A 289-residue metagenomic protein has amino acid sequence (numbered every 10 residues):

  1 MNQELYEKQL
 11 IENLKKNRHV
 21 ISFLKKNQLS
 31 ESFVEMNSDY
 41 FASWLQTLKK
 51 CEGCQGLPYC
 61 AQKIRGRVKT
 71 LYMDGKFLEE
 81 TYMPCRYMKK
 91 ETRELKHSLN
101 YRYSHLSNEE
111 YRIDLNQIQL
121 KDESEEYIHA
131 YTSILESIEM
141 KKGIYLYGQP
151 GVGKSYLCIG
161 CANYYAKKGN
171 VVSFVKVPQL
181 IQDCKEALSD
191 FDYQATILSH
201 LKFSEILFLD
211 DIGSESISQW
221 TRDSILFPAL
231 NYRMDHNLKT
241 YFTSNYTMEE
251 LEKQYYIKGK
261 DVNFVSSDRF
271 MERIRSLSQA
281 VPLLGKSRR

Functional and structural regions predicted by a protein language model:
Y40-W44, Q182, A187, E215-R289: Replace "adjacent to P-loop NTPase cores in ATP/GTP-dependent enzymes" with "adjacent to NTP-binding cores
K49-S104: Interdomain "pre-motor" coupling segment immediately N-terminal to P-loop NTPase/helicase cores
N108-I144: Pre-Walker A (pre-P-loop) alpha-helix and adjacent loop at the N terminus of AAA/AAA+ ATPase modules, a conserved
M140-I159: Walker A/P-loop nucleotide-binding motif
Y156-G169: P-loop NTPase Walker A phosphate-binding motif
K167-S204: AAA+/P-loop NTPase substrate/partner-engagement loops
N170-V171, F203-I206, H236-F242: Loop/turn-to-beta-strand initiation segments
P178, I197-W220, Y232: Conserved P-loop NTPase "ATPase switch" module shared by AAA+ and STAND
